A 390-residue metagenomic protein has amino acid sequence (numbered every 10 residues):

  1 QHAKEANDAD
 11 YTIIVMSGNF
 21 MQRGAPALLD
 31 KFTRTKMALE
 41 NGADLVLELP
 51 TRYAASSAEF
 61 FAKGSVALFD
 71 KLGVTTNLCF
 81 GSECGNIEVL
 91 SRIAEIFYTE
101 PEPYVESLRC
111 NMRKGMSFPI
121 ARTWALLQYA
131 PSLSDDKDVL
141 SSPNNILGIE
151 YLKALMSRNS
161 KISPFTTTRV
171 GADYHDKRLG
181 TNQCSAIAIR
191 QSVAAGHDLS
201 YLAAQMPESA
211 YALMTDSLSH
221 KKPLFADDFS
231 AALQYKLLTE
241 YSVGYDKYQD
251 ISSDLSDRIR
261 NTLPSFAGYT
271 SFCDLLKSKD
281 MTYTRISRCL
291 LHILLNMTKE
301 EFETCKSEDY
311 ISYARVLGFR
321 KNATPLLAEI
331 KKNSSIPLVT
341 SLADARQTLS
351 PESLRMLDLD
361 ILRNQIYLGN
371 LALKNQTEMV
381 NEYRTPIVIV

Functional and structural regions predicted by a protein language model:
Q1-R34: N-terminal catalytic cores of NTP/NDP-binding nucleotidyl/phosphoryl-transfer enzymes
K4, T35, L39, K153-M156 (+1 more regions): Class I S-adenosyl-L-methionine
K4-E5, L39, V66, D70-K71: Non-catalytic positions within long, well-ordered alpha-helices that form the structural scaffold/packing of enzyme
A9, A43, V74-T75: A structural motif
L28-F32, E40, A55-K63: Generic alpha-helical scaffold signal
K36, E40-P50: A glycine-rich helix N-cap at a beta->alpha junction
L49-V390: Active-site cores that bind ATP or allylic diphosphates and position pyrophosphate for catalysis
